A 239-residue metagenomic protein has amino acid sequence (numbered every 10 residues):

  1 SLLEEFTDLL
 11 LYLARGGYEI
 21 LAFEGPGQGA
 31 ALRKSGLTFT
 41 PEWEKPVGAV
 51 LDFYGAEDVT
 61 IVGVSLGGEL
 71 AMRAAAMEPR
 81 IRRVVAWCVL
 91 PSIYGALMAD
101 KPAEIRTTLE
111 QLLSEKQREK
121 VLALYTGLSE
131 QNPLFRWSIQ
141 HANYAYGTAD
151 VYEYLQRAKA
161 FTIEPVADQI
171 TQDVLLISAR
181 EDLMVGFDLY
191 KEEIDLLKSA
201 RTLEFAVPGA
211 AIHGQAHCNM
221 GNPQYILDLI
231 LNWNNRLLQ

Functional and structural regions predicted by a protein language model:
S1-L11: The serine-hydrolase catalytic nucleophile loop
L9, Q172, G186-L196: Short alpha-helix in the alpha/beta-hydrolase fold that links the catalytic acid
G36-E57, R73: Alpha/beta-hydrolase active-site loop
G63-G67, A71: Gly/Ala-rich beta-loop-alpha elbow adjacent to hydrolase catalytic centers
A76-L155: Hydrolase active-site cap/lid region
I170-T171, L176-S178, D182: Short beta-strand/loop motif that positions the catalytic acidic residue of the alpha/beta-hydrolase fold
I194-Q215: Catalytic histidine neighborhood in serine/cysteine hydrolases with alpha/beta-hydrolase-type architecture
P208-Q239: Catalytic active-site module of serine/aspartate enzymes centered on a nucleophile-bearing elbow/loop
